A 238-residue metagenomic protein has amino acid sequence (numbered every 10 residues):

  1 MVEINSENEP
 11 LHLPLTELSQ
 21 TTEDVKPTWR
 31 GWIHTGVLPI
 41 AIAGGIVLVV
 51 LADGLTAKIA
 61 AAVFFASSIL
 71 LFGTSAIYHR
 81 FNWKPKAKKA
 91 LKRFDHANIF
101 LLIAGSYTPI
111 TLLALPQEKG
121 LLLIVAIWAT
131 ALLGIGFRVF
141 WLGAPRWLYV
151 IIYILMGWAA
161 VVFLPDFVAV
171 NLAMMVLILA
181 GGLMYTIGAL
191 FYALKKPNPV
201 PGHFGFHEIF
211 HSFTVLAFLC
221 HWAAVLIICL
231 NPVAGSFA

Functional and structural regions predicted by a protein language model:
V2-A238: Multi-pass alpha-helical transmembrane bundles in non-GPCR membrane proteins that perform intramembrane catalysis
